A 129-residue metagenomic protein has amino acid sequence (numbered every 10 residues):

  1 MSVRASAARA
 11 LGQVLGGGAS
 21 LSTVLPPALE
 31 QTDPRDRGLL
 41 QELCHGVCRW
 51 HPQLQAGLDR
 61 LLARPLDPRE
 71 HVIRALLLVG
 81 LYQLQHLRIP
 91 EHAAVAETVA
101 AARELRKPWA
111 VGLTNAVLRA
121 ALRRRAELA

Functional and structural regions predicted by a protein language model:
M1-A129: Class I Rossmann-like S-adenosyl-L-methionine
